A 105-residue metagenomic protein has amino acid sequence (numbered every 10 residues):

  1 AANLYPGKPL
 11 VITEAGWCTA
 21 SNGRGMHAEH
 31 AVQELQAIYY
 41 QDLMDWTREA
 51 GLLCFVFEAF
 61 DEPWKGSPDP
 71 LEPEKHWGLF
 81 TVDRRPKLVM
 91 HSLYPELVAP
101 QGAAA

Functional and structural regions predicted by a protein language model:
A1-R24, L52: Glycoside hydrolase catalytic-domain groove-lining segments
H27-Q33, W46-A105: Aromatic-rich peripheral "rim/lid" segments of glycoside hydrolase catalytic domains that contact and position glycan
I38-D45: Alpha-helical scaffolding segments of alpha/beta enzyme cores, especially the outer helices of TIM-barrel or partial
